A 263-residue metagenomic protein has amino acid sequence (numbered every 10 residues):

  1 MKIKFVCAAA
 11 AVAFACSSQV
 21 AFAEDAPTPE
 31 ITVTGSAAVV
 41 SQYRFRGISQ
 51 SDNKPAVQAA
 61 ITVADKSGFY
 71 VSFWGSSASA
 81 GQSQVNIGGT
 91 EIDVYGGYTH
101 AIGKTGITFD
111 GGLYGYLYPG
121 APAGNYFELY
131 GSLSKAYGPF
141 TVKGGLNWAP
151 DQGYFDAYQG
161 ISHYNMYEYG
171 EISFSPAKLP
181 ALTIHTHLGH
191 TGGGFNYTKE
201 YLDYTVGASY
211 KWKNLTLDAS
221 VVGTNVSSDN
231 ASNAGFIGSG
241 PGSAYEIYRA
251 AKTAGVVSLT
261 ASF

Functional and structural regions predicted by a protein language model:
P27-S41: Transmembrane beta-strand segments of Gram-negative outer membrane beta-barrel proteins
P29-I31, N53-V57, G88-I92, I107 (+5 more regions): Residues that define the transmembrane beta-barrel architecture of outer-membrane proteins
A37-S41, A59-D65, V94-Y98, L113 (+5 more regions): Residues on the lipid-exposed face of transmembrane beta-strands in outer-membrane beta-barrel proteins
V39-F45, G75-S79, H100, L113-P119 (+6 more regions): Transmembrane beta-strands of outer-membrane beta-barrel pores
S67-F73, G103-F109, G138-G144, A177-I184 (+1 more regions): Repeated loop/turn-to-beta-strand initiation elements of outer-membrane beta-barrel proteins
F69-G106, G111-A123: Surface-exposed loop and membrane-interface regions of Gram-negative outer-membrane beta-barrel proteins
Y126-Y201, S262: Detector for outer-membrane/organellar transmembrane beta-barrel domains, recognizing the amphipathic beta-strand
Y210-L215, I247-F263: Outer-membrane beta-barrel "beta-signal"
